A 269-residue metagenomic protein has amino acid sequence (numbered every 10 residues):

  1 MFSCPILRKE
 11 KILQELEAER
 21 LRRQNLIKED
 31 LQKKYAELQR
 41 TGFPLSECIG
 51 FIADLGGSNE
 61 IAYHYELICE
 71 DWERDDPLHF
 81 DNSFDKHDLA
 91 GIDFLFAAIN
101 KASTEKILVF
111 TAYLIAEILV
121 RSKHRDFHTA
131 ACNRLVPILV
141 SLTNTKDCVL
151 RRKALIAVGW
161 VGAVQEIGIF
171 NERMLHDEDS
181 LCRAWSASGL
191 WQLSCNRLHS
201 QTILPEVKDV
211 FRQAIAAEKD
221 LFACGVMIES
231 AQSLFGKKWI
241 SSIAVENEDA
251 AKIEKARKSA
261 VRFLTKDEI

Functional and structural regions predicted by a protein language model:
M1-I92: N-terminal alpha-helical scaffold/docking segments in eukaryotic complex subunits
K28-Q32, S46-L67, K86-N100, R121-L142 (+3 more regions): Amphipathic alpha-helical scaffolding segments comprising HEAT/armadillo-like alpha-solenoid repeats
H64-D75, I107-L119, N144, A184-L190: HEAT-repeat alpha-solenoid elements in large eukaryotic scaffold proteins
E73-R74, T104-K106, C148-V149, D179-L181 (+2 more regions): Alpha-helix N-cap/helix-start positions at coil->helix boundaries
A116-V120, G159, W191-Q192, I228 (+1 more regions): Structural signature of alpha-helical solenoid repeat scaffolds
C148-L175, W185: Internal alpha-helical scaffold/solenoid segments in large eukaryotic proteins
Q232-I269: Eukaryotic acidic, Ser/Thr-rich intrinsically disordered low-complexity regions
